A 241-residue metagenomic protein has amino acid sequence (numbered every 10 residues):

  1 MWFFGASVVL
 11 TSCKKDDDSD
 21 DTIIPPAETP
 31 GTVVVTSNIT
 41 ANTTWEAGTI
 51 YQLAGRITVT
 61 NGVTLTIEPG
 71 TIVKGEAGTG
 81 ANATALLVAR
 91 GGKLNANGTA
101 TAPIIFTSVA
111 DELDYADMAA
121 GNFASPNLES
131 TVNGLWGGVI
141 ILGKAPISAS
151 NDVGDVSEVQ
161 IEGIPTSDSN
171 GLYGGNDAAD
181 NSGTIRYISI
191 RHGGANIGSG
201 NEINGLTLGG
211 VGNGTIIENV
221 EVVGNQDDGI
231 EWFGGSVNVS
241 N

Functional and structural regions predicted by a protein language model:
M1-S7: Sec-dependent N-terminal signal peptides
V9-S12: C-terminal motif of bacterial Sec signal peptides marking the signal peptidase cleavage site
K14-N241: Beta-strand/loop edge motif enriched in small/polar residues
